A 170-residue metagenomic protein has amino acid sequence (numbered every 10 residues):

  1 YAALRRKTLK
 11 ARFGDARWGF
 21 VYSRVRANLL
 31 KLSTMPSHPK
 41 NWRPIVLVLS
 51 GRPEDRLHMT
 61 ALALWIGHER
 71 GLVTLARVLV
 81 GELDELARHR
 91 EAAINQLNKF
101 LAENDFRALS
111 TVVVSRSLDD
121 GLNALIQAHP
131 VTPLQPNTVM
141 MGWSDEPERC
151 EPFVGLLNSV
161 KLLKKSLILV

Functional and structural regions predicted by a protein language model:
Y1-V170: Membrane-embedded alpha-helical bundles that form conduits across membranes
